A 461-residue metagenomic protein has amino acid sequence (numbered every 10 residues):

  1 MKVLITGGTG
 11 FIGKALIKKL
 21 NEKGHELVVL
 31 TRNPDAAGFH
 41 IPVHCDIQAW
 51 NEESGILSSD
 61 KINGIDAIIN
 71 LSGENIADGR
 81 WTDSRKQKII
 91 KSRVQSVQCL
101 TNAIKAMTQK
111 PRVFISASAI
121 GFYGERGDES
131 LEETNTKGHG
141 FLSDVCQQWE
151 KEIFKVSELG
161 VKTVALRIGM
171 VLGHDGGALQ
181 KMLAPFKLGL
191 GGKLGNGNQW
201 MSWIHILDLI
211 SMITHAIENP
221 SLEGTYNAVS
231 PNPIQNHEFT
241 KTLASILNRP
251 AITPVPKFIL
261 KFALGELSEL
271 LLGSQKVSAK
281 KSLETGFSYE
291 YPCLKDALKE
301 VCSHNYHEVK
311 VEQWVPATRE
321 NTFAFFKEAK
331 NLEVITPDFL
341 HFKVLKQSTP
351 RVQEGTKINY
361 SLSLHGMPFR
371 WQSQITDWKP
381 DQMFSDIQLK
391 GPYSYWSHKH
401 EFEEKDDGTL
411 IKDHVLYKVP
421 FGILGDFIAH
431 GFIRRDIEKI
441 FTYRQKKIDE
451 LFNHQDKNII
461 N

Functional and structural regions predicted by a protein language model:
V3-K23: N-terminal Rossmann NAD(P)H-binding glycine-rich loop of SDR-like oxidoreductase domains
F39, C45-S96: NAD(P)H-binding glycine-rich loop region in Rossmannoid oxidoreductase-like domains and their noncatalytic homologs
K86-K88, V97-G140: Conserved Rossmann-fold NAD(P)-dependent oxidoreductase catalytic core, especially the SDR/UDP-sugar
S118, K151-H174: Conserved beta-loop-beta element that borders a ligand/cofactor-binding pocket
V161, L172-K181, A216-Y226: Glycine/proline-rich active-site loop of Rossmann-fold NAD(P)-dependent oxidoreductases
K181-I204, D208: A conserved pocket-lining segment of Rossmann-fold NAD(P)-dependent short-chain dehydrogenase/reductase
N219-E266, K299: Mid/C-terminal beta-alpha module of Rossmann-like enzyme folds, strongest in SDR-family dehydrogenases/epimerases
V277, K295, S303-T349, Q353: Hydrophobic ligand-binding cavity/cleft-lining segments
